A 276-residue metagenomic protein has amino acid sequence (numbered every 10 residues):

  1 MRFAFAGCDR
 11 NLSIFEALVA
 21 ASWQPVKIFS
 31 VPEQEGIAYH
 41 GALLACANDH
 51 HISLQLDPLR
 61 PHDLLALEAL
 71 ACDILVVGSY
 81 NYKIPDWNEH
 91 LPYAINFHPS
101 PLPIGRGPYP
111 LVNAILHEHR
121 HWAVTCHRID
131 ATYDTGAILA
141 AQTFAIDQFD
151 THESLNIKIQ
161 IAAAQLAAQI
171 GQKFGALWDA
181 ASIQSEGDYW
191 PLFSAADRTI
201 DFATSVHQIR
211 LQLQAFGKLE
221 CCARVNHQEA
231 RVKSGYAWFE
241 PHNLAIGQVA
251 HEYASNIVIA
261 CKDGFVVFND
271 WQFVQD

Functional and structural regions predicted by a protein language model:
M1-R224, A237, H251-Q275: One-carbon transfer enzymes
N226-A245: Short, solvent-exposed recognition patches
I246-A250: Extracellular/luminal ectodomains and secreted, surface-exposed scaffolds of diverse proteins
